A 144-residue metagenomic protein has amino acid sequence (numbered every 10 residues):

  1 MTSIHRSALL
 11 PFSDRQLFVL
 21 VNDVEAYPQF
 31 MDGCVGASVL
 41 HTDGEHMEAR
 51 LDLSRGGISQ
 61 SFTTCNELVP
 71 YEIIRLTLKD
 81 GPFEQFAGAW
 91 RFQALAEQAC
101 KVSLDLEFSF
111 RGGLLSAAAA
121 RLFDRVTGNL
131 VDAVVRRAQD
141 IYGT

Functional and structural regions predicted by a protein language model:
M1-G44, T144: Hydrophobic ligand-binding cavity/cleft-lining segments
S3-H5, S59-T63, Q85-G88: Short, surface-exposed coil-to-beta transition loops
S7-P11, S38, D52, C65-E67 (+2 more regions): Generic structural detector for well-ordered beta-strands
D14, H41-E45, E67-Y71, R91-K101: A short, structured loop/turn motif at beta-sheet edges
L17, V21, Y27, A49 (+3 more regions): Hydrophobic pocket/interface hotspot
S38-K79, A133, R137: Glycine-rich portal/gate segments that line the openings of hydrophobic small-molecule binding cavities
L78-N129: Beta-strand/loop substructures that line and gate deep hydrophobic ligand-binding cavities in soluble
R136-T144: Short, highly charged C-terminal tails/helix-capping segments
